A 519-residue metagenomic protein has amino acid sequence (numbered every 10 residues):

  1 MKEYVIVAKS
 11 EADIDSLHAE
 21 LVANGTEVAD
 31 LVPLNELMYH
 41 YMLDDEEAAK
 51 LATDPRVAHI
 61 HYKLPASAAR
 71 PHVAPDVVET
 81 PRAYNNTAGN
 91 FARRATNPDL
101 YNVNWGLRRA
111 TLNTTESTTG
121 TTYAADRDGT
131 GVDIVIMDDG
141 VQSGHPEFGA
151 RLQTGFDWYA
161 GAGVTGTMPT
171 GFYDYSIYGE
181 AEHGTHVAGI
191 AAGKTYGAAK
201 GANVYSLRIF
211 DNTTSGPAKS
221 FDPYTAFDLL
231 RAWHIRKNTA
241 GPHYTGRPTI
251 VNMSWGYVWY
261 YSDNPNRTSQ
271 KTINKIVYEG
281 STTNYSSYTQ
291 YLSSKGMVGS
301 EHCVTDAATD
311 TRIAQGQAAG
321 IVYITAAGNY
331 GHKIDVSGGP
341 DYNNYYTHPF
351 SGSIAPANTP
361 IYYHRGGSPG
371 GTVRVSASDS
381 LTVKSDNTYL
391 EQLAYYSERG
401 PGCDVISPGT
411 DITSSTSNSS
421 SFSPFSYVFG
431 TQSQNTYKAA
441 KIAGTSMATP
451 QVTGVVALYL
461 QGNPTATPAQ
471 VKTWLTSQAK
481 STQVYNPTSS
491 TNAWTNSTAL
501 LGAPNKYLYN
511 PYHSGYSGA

Functional and structural regions predicted by a protein language model:
A12-G106, N329, Y362, L381 (+1 more regions): Autoinhibitory propeptides
D30, A202, S206, D228 (+4 more regions): C-terminal subdomain of the subtilisin-like protease fold in secreted/lumenal serine endopeptidases
E47, V78-I136, T167-E180, V304-T309 (+4 more regions): N-terminal domain-start motif of subtilase-like serine proteases
A110, T114-T167, V251, I321 (+1 more regions): Acidic-leg catalytic submotif of subtilisin-like serine proteases
V132, M137-G140, G144, L152 (+4 more regions): Active-site alpha-helical elements of protease catalytic centers
D138, I321, P349-Q461: Extracellular S/T/G-rich loop segment that most often corresponds to the catalytic His/Ser-adjacent loop
A188-A191, Y205-N212, T249, G409-W494: Hydrolase catalytic cores
F210-P369, S433-P450: Substrate-binding/access-modulating region of protease and related hydrolase catalytic domains
